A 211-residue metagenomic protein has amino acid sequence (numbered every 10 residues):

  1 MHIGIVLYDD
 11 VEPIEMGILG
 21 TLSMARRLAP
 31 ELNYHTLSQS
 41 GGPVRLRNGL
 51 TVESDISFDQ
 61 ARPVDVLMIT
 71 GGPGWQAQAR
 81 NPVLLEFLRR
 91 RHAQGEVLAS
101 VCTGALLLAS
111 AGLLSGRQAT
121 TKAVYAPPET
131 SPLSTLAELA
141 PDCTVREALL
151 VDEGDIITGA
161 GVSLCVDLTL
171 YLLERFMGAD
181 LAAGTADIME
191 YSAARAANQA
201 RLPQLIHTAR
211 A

Functional and structural regions predicted by a protein language model:
M1-L98, L106-S110, T120, P127 (+3 more regions): Extended, subdomain-level signal for the structured scaffold at the beginning of enzyme domains
S115-A123: Short hydrophobic/aromatic-enriched beta-strand-loop microsegments
E147-G154: Glycine/charged-rich beta-loop-alpha catalytic/anionic-binding loops adjacent to active sites
G154-G161: A short glycine-threonine-serine/GTX helix/turn-capping micro-motif
